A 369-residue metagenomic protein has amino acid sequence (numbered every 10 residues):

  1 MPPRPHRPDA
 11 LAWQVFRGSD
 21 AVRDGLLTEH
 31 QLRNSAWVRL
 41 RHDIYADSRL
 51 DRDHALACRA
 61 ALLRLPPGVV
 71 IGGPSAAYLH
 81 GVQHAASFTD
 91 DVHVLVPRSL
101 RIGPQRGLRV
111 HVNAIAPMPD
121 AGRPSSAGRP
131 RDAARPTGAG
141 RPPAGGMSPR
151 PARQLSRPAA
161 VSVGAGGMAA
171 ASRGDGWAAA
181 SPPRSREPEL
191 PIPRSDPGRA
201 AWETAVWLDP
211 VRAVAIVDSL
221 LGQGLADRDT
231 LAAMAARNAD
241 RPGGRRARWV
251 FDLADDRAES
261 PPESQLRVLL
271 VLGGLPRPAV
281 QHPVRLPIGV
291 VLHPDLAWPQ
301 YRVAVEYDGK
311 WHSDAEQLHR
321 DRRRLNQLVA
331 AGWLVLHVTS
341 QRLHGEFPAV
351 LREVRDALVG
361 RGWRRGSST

Functional and structural regions predicted by a protein language model:
M1-G243, A279, V359-G360, R364-T369: Short gly/ser-rich loop at a beta-strand->alpha-helix junction or flexible surface loop bordering the NTP-binding
D9, D20, S126, A179-P183 (+1 more regions): Surface segments flanking catalytic/ligand-binding clefts of nucleic-acid enzymes
